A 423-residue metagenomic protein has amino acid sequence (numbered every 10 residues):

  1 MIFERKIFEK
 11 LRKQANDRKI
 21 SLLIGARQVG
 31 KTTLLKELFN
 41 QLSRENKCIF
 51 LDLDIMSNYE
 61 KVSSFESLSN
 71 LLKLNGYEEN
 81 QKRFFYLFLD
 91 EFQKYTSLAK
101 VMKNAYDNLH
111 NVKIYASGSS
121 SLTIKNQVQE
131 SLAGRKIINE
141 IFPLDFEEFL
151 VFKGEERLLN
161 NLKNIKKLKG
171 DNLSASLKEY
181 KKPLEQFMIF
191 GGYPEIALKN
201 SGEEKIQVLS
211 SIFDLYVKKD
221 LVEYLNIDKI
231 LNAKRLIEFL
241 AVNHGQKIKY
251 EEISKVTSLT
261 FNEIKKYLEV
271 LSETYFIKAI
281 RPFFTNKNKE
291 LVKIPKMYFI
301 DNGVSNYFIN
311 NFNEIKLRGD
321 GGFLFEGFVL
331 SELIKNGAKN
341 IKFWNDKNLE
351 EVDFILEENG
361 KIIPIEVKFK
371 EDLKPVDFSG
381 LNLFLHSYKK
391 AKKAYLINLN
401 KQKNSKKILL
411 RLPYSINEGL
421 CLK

Functional and structural regions predicted by a protein language model:
M1-I2, E9, K13-L22, A26-Q28 (+5 more regions): A cross-kingdom feature that marks ATP-driven nucleic-acid transaction machinery
K31: Conserved lysine of the Walker
L51-K82: Short glycine-rich substrate-engagement loop in P-loop NTPases that contacts/grips substrate
E79-L98: Conserved P-loop NTPase "ATPase switch" module shared by AAA+ and STAND
R83-Y86, H110-Y115: Loop/turn-to-beta-strand initiation segments
K113-S119, E140: Structural recognition of the conserved hydrophobic beta-strand(s) that form the central parallel beta-sheet of P-loop
L122-I138, L150-E155: Short regulatory helix/loop adjacent to the ATP-binding pocket of P-loop NTPases
V151, E156-S331, K342-N345: Interdomain hinge/linker elements that couple catalytic modules in large macromolecular machines
